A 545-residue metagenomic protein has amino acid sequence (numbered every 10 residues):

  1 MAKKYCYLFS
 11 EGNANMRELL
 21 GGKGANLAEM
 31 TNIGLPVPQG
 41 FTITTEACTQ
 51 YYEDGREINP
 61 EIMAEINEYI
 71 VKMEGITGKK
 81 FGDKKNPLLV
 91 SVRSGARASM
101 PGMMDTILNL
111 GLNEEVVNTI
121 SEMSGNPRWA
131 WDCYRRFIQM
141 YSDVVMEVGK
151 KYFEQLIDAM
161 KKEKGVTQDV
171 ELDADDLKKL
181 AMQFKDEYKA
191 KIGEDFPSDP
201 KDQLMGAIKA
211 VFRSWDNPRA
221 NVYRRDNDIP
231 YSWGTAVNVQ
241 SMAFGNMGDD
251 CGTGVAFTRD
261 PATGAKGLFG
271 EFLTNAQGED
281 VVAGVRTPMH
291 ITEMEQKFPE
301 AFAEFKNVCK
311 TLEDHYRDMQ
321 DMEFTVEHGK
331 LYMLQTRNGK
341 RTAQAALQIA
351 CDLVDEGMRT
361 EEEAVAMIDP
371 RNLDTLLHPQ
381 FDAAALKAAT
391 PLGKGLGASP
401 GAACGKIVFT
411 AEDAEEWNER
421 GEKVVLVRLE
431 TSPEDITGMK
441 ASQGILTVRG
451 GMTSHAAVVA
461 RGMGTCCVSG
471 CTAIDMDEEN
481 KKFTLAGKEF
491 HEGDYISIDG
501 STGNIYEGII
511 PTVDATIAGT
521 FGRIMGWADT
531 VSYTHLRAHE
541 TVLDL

Functional and structural regions predicted by a protein language model:
M1-L386, E416, E422-V425, S432-T437 (+6 more regions): Nucleotide/phosphate-binding sheet-loop regions of phosphoryl- and nucleotidyl-transfer enzymes
V37-Q39, I445-T447, C466-G470: Short hydrophobic alpha-helical runs that function as membrane-insertion/retention elements
E65, K72, A473-Y506, P511: S4-like RNA-binding module at protein N-termini
E362, L377, A385-C404: Catalytic domains of riboflavin
S399-S432, H491-R523: Extended, non-globular alpha-helical segments
R461-M476, D544-L545: Gly/Pro- and small hydrophobic-enriched strand-loop and loop-to-helix capping segments that sit at the rims
T472-I474, G522-A528: Intrinsically disordered, low-complexity regulatory segments
T534-T541: Conserved small/polar residues in nucleotide/adenosyl-binding loops
